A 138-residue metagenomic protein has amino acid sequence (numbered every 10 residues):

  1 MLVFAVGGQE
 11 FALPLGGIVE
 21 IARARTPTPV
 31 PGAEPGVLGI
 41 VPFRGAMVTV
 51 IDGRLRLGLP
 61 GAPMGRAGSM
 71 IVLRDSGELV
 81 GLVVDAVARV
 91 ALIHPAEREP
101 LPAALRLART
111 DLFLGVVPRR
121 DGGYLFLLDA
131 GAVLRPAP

Functional and structural regions predicted by a protein language model:
M1-P138: An acidic, low-aromatic, low-complexity terminal/linker signal
